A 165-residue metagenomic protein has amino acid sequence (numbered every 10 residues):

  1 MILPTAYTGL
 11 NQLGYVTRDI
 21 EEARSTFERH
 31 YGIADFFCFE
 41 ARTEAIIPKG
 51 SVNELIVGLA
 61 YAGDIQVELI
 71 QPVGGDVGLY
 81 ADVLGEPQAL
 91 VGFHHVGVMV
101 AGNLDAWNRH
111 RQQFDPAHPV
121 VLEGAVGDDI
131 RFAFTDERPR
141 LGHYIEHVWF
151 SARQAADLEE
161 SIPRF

Functional and structural regions predicted by a protein language model:
M1, Y15, H30-A62: N-terminal strand-loop-strand beta-hairpin
M1-E21, V91-V100, E160-F165: N-terminal beta-strand motif that seeds the catalytic metal site of vicinal oxygen chelate
M1-L3, Y15, E68-Q71, N108-F165: Vicinal oxygen chelate
G14, F37, G97, V148-W149: Residues embedded in well-ordered beta-strands within globular domains across many folds
D19-E22, H30, A34-D35, A62-I65 (+3 more regions): Vicinal oxygen chelate
F37-E54, D76-Q88, F93, D128-F132 (+1 more regions): A cross-kingdom feature marking solvent-exposed beta-strand/loop segments within repeated, beta-rich binding/scaffold
A41, P72-G74, A101: Histidine- and/or cysteine-centered catalytic micro-motif in compact active-site loops
